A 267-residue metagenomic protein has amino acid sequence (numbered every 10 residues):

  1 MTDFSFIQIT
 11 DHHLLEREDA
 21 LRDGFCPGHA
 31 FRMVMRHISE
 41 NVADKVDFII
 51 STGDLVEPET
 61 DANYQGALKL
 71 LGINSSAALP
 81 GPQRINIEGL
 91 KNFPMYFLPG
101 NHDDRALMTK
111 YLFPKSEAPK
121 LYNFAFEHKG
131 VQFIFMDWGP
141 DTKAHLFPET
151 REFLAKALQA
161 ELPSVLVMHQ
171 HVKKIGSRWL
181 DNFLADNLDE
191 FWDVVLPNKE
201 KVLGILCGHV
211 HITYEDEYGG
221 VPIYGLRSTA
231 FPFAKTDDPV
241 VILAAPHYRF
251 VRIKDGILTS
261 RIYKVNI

Functional and structural regions predicted by a protein language model:
M1, R249-I267: A short C-terminal boundary segment appended to hydrolase-like catalytic domains
M1-Q65, Q159-A160: N-terminal active-site segment of His-dependent metallophosphoesterases
D3-R17, G130-G139, V165-H169, P222-R227 (+1 more regions): Active-site-proximal beta-strand elements of phosphoester/diester hydrolases
Q8-T10, F48-D54, P94-N101, V165-M168 (+2 more regions): Active-site neighborhood of phospho(di)ester-bond hydrolases with catalytic His/Asp-centered motifs
H12-L14, L55-P58, N101-R105, G139-D141 (+2 more regions): Solvent-exposed loop/turn segments at secondary-structure junctions within structured extracellular/periplasmic domains
E18-A20, L55-E59, F133-L146, K174-N182: Surface-exposed cleft-lining segments at the edges of enzyme active sites
A20-R22, E161-L203, V210, P232-A234: Active-site-proximal segments of metal-dependent phosphoesterases and phosphodiesterases across multiple
T60-Q159, N187-K201, D216-G219, G225-F231 (+1 more regions): Extended active-site neighborhood of metal-dependent phosphoesterases/phosphodiesterases
